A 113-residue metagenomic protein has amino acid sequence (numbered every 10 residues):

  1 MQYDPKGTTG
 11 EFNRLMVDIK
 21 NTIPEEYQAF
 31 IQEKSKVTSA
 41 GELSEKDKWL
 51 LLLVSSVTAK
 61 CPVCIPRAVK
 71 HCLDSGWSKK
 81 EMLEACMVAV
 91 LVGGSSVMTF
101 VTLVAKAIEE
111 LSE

Functional and structural regions predicted by a protein language model:
M1-D47, T99-E113: Acidic, glycine/proline-rich low-complexity segments that act as flexible tails and inter-domain linkers
K20, G41, T58-P62, G76: Residues at alpha-helix boundaries and short interhelical turns
E45, K79-K80: Alpha-helix N-capping/helix-start residues
K48-S56, A85-L91: Alpha-helical scaffold segments that form or flank carboxylate-/histidine-based iron centers
L51, S55-R67: Short, thiol/selenol-centered motifs that function as redox-active sites or metal-ligating centers
R67-K79: Iron-sulfur (Fe-S) cluster-binding segments and ferredoxin-like electron-carrier domains, especially [2Fe-2S]
L83-A107: C-terminal structural segments of small proteins and small subunits
